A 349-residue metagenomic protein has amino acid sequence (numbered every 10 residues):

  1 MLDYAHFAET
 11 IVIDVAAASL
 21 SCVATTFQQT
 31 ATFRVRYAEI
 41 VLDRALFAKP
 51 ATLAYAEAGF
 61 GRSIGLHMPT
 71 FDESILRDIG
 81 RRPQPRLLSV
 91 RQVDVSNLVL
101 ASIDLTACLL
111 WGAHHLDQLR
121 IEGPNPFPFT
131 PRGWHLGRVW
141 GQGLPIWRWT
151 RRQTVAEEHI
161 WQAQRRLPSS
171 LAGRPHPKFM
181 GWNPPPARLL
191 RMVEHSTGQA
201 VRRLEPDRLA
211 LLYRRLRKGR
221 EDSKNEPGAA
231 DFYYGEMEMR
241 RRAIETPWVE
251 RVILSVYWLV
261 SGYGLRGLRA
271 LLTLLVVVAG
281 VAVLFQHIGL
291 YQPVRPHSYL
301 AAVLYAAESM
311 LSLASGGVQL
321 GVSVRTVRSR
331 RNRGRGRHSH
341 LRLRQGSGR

Functional and structural regions predicted by a protein language model:
M1-R349: Terminal module of membrane-associated proteins
